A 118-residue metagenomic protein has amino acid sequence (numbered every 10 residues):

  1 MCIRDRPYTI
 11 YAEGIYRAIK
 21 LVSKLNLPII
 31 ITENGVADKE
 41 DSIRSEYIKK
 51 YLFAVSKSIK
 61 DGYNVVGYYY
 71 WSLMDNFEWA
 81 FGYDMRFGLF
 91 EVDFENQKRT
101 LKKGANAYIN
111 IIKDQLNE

Functional and structural regions predicted by a protein language model:
M1-E118: Non-catalytic scaffold segments within catalytic domains of secreted glycoside hydrolases
